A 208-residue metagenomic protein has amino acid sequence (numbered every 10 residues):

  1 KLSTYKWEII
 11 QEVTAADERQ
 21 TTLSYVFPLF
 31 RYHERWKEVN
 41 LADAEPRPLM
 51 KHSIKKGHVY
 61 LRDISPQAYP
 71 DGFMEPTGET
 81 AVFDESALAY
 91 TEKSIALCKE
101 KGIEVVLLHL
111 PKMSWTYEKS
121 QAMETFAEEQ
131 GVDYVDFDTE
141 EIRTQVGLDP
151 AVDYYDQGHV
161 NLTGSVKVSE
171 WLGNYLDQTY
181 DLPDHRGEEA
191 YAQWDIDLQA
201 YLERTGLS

Functional and structural regions predicted by a protein language model:
K1-K101, E188-S208: Secreted/periplasmic serine-hydrolase-like ester/acetyl group-modifying domain
K6-E8, E12-A15, V26-F30, A44 (+5 more regions): A broadly tuned "polar low-complexity/structure-edge" signature
G78-T80, L108-H109, Q157: A short, structure-level motif marking secondary-structure boundaries and short turns
A81-E85, P111-K119: Acidic-and-aromatic substrate-binding clefts and catalytic sites of carbohydrate-active enzymes
S94-T116: Active-site segments of SGNH/GDSL-like serine hydrolases that catalyze O-acetyl group transfer/hydrolysis on lipids
Y117, Q121-L207: C-terminal regions of proteins
